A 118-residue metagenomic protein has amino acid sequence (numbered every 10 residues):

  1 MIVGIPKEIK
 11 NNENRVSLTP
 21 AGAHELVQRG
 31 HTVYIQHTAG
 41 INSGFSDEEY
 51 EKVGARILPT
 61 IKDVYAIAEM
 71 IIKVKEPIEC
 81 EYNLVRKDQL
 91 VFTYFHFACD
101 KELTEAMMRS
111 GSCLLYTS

Functional and structural regions predicted by a protein language model:
I2-S112: An N-terminal-biased, well-structured beta-alpha scaffold segment characteristic of Rossmann-like dinucleotide-binding
Y116-S118: Conserved small/polar residues in nucleotide/adenosyl-binding loops
